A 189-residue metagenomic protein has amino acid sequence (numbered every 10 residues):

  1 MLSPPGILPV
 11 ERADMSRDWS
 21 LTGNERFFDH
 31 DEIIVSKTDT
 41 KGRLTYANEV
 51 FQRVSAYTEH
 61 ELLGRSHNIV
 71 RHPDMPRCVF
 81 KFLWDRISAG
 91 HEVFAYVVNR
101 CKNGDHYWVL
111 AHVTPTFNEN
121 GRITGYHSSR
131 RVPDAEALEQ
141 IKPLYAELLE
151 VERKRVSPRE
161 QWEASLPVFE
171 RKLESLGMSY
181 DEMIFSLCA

Functional and structural regions predicted by a protein language model:
M1-D14: Short, Lys/Arg-enriched N-terminal segments with co-localized hydrophobic residues within the first ~10-30 amino acids
D14-L149: Sensory/regulatory domains in signal-transduction proteins
T124-A189: Juxtadomain coupling helices with adjacent low-complexity linkers
